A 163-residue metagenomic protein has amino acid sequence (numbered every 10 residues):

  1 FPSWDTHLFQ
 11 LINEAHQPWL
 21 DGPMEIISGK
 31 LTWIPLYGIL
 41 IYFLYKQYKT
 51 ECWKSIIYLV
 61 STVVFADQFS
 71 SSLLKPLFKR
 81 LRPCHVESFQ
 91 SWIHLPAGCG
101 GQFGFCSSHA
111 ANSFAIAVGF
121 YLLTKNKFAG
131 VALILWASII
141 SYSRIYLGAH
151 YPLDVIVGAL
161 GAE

Functional and structural regions predicted by a protein language model:
F1-Y37, S70-G101: N-terminal transmembrane-helix/juxtamembrane module of multi-pass inner/ER membrane proteins
E14, G29-W33, T50, S113 (+2 more regions): Membrane-interface junctions
I26, I34, K54, Y58 (+1 more regions): Alpha-helical transmembrane segments of integral membrane proteins
S28-Q47, H109-F114: Hydrophobic alpha-helical transmembrane segments
I41, Y45, S70, L74-K79 (+2 more regions): Membrane-water interface at transmembrane helix exits
I41-S70, A129-G130, E163: Interfacial segments of alpha-helical transmembrane regions
Y45-K49, K79-C84, A149, L153: Transmembrane helix-loop junctions in multipass membrane proteins, especially transporters and channels
I93-E163: Membrane-embedded catalytic cores of phosphoryl/pyrophosphoryl-handling enzymes
